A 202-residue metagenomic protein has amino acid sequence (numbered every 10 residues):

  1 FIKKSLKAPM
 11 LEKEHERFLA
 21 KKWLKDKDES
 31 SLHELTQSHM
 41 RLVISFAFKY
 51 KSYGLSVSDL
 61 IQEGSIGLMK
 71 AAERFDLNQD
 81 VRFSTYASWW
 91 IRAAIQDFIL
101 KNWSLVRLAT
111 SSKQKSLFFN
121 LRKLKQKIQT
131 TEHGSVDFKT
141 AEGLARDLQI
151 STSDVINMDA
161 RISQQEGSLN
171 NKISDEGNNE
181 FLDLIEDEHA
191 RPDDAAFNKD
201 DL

Functional and structural regions predicted by a protein language model:
F1-L108, S112-T131, R191-L202: Alpha-helical promoter-recognition and RNA polymerase-docking modules of transcription initiation factors, dominated by
I2-K3, S112-L202: Charged, low-cysteine interdomain linkers and short loop/connector segments that bridge structured helical modules
